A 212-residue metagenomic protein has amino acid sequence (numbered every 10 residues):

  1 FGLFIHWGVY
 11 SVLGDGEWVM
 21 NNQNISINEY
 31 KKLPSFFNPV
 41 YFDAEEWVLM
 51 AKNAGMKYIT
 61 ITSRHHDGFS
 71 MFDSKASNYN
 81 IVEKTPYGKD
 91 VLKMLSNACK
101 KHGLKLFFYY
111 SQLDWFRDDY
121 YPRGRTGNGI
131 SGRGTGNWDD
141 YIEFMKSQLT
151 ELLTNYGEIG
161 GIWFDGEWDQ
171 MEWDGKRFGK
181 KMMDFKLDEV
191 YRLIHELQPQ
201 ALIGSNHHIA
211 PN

Functional and structural regions predicted by a protein language model:
F1-N212: Mature catalytic domains of secreted/periplasmic carbohydrate-active enzymes
